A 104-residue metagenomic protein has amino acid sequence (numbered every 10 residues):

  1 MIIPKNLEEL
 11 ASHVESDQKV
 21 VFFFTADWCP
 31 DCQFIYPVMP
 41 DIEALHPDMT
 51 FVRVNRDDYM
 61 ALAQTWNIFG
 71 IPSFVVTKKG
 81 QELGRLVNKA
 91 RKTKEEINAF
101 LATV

Functional and structural regions predicted by a protein language model:
M1-V20, E96-V104: N-terminal leader/targeting and pre-domain segments
I3-K5, F24, M39, E43 (+1 more regions): Thiol-based oxidoreductase modules, predominantly thioredoxin-like and allied folds used for disulfide exchange
L10-A11, M60-A63: Short hydrophobic/charged patches on amphipathic alpha-helices used for structural packing and interfaces
A11-D41: Local sequence-structure signature of Cys/Sec-based thiol-disulfide redox active-site neighborhoods
P30, D58, K92: Short alpha-helical
F34, T65-W66, R91-E95: Chalcogenol-based redox active-site neighborhoods
W66-V75: Structural micro-motif
V76-V104: Non-catalytic, surface beta->alpha helical segment in thiol-disulfide oxidoreductase systems
